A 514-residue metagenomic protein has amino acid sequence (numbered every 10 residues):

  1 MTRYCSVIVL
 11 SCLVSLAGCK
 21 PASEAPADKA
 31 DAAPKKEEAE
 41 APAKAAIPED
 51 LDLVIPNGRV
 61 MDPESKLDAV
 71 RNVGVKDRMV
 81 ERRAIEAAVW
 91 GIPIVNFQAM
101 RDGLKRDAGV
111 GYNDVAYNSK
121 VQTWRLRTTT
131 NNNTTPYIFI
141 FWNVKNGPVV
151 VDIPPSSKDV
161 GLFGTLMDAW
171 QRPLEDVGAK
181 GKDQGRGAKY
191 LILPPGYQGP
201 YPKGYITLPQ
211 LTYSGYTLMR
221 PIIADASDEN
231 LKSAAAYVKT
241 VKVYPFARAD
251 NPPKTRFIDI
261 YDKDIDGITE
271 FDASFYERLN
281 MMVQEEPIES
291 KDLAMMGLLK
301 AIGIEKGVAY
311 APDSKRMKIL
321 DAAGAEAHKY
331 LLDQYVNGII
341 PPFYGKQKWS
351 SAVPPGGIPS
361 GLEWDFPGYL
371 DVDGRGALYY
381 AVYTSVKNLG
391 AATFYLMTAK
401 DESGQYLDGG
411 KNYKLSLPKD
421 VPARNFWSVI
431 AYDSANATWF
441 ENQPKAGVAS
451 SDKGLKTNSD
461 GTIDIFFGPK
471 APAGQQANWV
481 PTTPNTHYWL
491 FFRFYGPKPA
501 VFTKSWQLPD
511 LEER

Functional and structural regions predicted by a protein language model:
M1-I8: Bacterial N-terminal signal peptides that target proteins for export
S15-G18: C-terminal motif of bacterial Sec signal peptides marking the signal peptidase cleavage site
K20-A22: Bacterial signal peptide processing site
E24, D28-D31, E37-E40: Asp/Glu-rich intrinsically disordered low-complexity tracts
K35-R514: A compositional/structural signature for long, glycine/proline-rich flexible linkers and loops on extracytoplasmic
